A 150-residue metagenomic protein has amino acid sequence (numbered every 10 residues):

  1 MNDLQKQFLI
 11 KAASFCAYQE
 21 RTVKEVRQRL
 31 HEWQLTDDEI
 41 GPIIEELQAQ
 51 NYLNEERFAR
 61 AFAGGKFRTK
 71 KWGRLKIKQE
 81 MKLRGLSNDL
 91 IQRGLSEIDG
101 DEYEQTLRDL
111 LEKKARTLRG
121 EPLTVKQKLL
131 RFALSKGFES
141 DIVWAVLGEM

Functional and structural regions predicted by a protein language model:
M1-M150: An alpha-helical, amphipathic repeat domain used for nucleic-acid recognition, typified by the mTERF helical solenoid
